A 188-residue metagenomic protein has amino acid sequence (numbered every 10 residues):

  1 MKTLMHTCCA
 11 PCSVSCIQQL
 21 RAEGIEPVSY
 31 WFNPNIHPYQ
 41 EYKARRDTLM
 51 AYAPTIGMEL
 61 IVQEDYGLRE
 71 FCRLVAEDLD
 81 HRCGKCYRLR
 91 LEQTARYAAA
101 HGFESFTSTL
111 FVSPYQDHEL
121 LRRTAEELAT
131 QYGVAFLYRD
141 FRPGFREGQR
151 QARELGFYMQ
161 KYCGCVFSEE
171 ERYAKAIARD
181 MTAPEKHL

Functional and structural regions predicted by a protein language model:
M1-L188: Nucleotide-activated chemistry modules centered on ATP-dependent adenylation/adenylyltransferase
